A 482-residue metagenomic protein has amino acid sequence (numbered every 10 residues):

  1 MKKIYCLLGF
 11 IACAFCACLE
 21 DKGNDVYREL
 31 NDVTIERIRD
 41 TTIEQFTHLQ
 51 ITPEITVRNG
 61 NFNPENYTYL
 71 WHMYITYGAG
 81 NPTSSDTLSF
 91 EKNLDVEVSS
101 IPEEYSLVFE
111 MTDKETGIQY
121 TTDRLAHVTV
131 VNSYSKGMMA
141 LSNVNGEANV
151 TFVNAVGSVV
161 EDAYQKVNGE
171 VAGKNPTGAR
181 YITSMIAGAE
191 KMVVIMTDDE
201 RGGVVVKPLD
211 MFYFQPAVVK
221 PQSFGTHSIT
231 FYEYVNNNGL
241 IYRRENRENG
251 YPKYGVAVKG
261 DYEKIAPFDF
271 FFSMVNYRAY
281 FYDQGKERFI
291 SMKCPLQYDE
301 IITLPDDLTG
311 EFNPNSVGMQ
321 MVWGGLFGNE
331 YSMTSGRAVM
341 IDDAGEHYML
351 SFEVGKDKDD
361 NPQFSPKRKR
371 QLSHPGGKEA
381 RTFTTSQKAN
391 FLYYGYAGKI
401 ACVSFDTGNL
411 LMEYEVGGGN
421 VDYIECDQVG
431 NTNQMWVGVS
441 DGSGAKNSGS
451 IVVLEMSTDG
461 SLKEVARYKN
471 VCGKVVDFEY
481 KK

Functional and structural regions predicted by a protein language model:
M1-I4: Positively charged n-region of N-terminal signal peptides that target proteins for export
A14-A17: C-terminal motif of bacterial Sec signal peptides marking the signal peptidase cleavage site
L19-Y164, Q428-T432, S440-K482: Acidic/polar, low-complexity intrinsically disordered N-terminal segments immediately downstream of a Sec signal
V130-V171, R243-F271: A charged, solvent-exposed segment within the mature domains of Sec-exported extracytoplasmic proteins
Y134-M139, K191-V193, A279, S335-A338 (+2 more regions): Entry beta-strands of beta-propeller and related beta-repeat scaffolds
V150, A179-I182, F383, I424-D427 (+1 more regions): Hydrophobic core register within WD40 beta-propeller blades
V167, T177-R180, M185-Q387, V403 (+4 more regions): Preference for solvent-exposed, low-hydrophobicity sequence contexts
P375-N409, E413-G444: Loop/turn-rich, solvent-exposed surfaces of beta-rich toroidal or solenoidal domains
